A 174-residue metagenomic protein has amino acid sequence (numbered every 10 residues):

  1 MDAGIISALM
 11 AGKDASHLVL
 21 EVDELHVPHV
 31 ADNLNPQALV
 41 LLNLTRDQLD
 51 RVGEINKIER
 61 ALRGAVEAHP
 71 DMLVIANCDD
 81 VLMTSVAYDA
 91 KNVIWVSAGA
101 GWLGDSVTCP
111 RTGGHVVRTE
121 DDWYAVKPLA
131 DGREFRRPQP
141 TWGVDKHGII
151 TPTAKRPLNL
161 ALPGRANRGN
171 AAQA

Functional and structural regions predicted by a protein language model:
M1-W95, W102, T108: Phosphate-binding loop of NTP-binding sites
N92-A174: Adenine nucleotide phosphate-binding catalytic loops in nucleotide-utilizing enzymes
